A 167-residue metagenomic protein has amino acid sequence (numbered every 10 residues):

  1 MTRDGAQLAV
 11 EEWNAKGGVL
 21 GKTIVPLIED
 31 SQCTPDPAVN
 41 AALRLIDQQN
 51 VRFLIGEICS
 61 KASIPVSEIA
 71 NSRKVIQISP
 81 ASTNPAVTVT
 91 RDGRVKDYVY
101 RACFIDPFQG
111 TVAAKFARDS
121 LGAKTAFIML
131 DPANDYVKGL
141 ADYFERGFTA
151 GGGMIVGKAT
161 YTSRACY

Functional and structural regions predicted by a protein language model:
M1-D4, K16-T90, Y161-Y167: Beta-alpha junction/loop-to-helix N-cap segments that form part of ligand/metal-binding clefts
M1-L20, D142-T149: Short, polar/charged alpha-helical segment
D4, L8, D36, N40 (+2 more regions): Short, contiguous clusters of charged residues that form electrostatic/catalytic patches at enzyme active sites, used
G5-V10, Q48-N50, I76-I78, Y100-A102 (+2 more regions): Short, surface-exposed linear patches
E12-W13, L54-G56, A81-P85, I105-F108 (+2 more regions): Short, surface-exposed, polar/charged, turn-prone segments marking secondary-structure boundaries
R94-S163: An alpha-beta-alpha
